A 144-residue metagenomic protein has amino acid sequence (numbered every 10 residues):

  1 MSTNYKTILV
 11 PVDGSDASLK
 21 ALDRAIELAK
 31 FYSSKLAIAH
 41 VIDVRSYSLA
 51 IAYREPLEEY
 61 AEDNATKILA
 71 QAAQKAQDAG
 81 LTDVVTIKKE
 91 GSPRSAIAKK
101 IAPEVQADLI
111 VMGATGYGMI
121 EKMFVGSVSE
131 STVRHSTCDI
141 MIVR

Functional and structural regions predicted by a protein language model:
M1-T3, Q74-I110: Structural beta-alpha unit
S2-A52, K75, A79: Small/aliphatic-rich secondary-structure junction motif
A21, S48-I51, A96-K99, K122-F124: Short, well-ordered secondary-structure micro-motifs
E27, P103-R144: Gly/Ser-rich helix-loop-strand patches that form or flank binding pockets for ribonucleotide-derived cofactors
A39, V85-K89, M141: General small-molecule cofactor/ligand-binding pocket signal
I42, K88-S92, T115: Short beta->alpha linker loops
R45-S46, P93, M119: Generic structural signal for helix capping and beta-alpha/helix-loop junctions
E55-K67: A short acidic, glycine-rich active-site loop that binds or catalyzes chemistry on phosphate/adenosine moieties
